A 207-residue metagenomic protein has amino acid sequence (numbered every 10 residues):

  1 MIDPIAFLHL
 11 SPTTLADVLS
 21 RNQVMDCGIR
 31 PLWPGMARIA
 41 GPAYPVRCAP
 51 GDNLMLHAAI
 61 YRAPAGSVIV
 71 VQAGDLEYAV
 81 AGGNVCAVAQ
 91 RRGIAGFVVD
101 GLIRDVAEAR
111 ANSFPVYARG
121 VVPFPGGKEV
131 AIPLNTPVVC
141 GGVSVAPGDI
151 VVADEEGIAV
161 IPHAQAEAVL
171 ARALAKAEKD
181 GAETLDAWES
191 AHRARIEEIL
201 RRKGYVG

Functional and structural regions predicted by a protein language model:
M1-P147, I161-G207: Feature captures the catalytic cores and cofactor-binding loops of soluble hydro-lyases/lyases that act on carboxylate
V151: C-terminal binding/interaction regions
D154: Acidic/polar active-site rim loop that often engages polyanionic ligands
